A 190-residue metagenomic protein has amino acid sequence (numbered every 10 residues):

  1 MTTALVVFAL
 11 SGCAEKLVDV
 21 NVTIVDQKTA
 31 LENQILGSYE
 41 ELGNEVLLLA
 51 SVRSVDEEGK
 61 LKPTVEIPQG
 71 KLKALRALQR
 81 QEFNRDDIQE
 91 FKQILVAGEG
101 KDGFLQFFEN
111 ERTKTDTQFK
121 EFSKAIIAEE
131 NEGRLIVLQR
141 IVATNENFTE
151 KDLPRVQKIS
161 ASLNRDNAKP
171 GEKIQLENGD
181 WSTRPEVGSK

Functional and structural regions predicted by a protein language model:
M1-T3: Sec-dependent signal peptide recognition, specifically the positively charged N-region followed immediately by
A9-G12: C-terminal motif of bacterial Sec signal peptides marking the signal peptidase cleavage site
A14-L17: Bacterial signal peptide processing site
V20-E45: Post-signal peptide N-terminal segment of mature Sec-exported envelope proteins
N33, G37, K124-A128, E132-Q139 (+1 more regions): Solvent-exposed, polar/charged alpha-helical surfaces in well-ordered, non-transmembrane soluble domains, broadly
E40, L47, L135, Q139-A143: Charged/polar positions within long, soluble alpha-helices
A50-R85, K92-Q93, G98-K101, F107-E121 (+3 more regions): Amphipathic, charged alpha-helical segments and their helix-to-coil junctions in extracytoplasmic/peripheral assemblies
